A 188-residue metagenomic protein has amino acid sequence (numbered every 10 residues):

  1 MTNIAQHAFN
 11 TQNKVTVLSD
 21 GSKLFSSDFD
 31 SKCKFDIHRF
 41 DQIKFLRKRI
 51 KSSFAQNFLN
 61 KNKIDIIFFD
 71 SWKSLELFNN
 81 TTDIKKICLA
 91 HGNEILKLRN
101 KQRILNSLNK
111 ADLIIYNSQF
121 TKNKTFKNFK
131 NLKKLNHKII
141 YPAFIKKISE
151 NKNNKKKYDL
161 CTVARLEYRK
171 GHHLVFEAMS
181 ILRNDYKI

Functional and structural regions predicted by a protein language model:
M1, L46-K51, T82-K110, K146: Nucleotide-sugar donor phosphate/pyrophosphate-binding loop at the beta->alpha transition of glycosyltransferases
M1-I4, A8, L160, V175-F176: A structural motif in glycosyltransferase catalytic domains
N3-R47, L135-H137: N-terminal strand-loop element at the rim of the active site of nucleotide-sugar-dependent glycosyltransferases
N13-K14, H172, F176-I188: A conserved nucleotide-sugar
I67-F68, K110-Q119: A short beta-strand/loop micro-motif in the catalytic core of glycosyltransferases that engages the nucleotide-sugar
F69-L75: Short His-centered aromatic/hydrophobic patch
G92-N93, T121, I139-S149: Short beta-strand->alpha-helix junction loop in the catalytic core of nucleotide-activated group-transfer enzymes
I115, N153-K170, F176-I181: Conserved donor-binding/catalytic core segment of Leloir-type glycosyltransferases
